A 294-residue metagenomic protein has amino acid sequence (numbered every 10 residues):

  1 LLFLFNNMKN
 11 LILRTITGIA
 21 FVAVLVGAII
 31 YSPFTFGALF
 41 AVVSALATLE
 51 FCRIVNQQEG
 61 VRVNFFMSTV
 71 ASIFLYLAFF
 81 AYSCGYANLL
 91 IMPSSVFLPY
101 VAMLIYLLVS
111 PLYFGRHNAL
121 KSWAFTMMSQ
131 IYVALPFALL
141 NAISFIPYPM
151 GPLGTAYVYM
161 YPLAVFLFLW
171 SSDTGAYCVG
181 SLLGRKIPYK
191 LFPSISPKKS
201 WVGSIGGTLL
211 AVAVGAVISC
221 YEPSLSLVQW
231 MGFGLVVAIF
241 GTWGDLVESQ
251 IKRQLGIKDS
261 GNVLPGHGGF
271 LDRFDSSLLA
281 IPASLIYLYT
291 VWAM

Functional and structural regions predicted by a protein language model:
F3-L235: Membrane-embedded alpha-helical bundles of polytopic integral membrane proteins
Y177-L182, S249, R253-I257: Juxtamembrane interface at the ends
V228-G232, H267, F274, A293-M294: Short, conserved aromatic-histidine micro-motifs
Q254-S277: Interfacial loop-to-transmembrane junctions
I286-M294: Juxtamembrane boundary at the C-terminal end of a transmembrane helix
